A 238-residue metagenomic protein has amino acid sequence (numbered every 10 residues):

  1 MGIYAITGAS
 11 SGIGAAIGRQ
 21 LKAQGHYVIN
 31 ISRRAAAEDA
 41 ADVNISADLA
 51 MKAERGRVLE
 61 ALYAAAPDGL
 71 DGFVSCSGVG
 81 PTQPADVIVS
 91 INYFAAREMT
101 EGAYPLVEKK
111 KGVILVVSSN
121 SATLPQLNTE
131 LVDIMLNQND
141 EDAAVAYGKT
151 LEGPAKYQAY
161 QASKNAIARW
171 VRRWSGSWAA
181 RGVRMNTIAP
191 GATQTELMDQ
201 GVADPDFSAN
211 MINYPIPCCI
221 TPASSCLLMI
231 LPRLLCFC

Functional and structural regions predicted by a protein language model:
T7-R19: N-terminal Rossmann NAD(P)H-binding glycine-rich loop of SDR-like oxidoreductase domains
Q24-E38: Conserved glycine-rich Rossmann-like NAD(P)H-binding loop of the short-chain dehydrogenase/reductase
D39-A53: Rossmann-fold cofactor-recognition segment
V74, L115-V117, M185-I188, M198: Hydrophobic structural elements of the Rossmann-like NAD(P)H-binding subdomain that define the short-chain
G80-D86, K110-A180, A192: Catalytic loop of short-chain dehydrogenase/reductase
E98, A159-Y160, N165-A168, T187 (+1 more regions): C-terminal helical subdomain
A189-Q200, D204, A209: Short, flexible catalytic-loop segment of classical short-chain dehydrogenase/reductase
